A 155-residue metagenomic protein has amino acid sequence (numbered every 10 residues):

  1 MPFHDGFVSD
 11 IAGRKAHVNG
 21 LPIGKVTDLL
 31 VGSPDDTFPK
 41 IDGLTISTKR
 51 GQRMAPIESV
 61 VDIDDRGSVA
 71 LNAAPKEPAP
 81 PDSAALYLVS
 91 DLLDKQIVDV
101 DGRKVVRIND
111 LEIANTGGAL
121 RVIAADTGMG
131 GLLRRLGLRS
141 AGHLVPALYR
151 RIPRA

Functional and structural regions predicted by a protein language model:
M1-A155: Peripheral interaction segments used for macromolecular assembly
